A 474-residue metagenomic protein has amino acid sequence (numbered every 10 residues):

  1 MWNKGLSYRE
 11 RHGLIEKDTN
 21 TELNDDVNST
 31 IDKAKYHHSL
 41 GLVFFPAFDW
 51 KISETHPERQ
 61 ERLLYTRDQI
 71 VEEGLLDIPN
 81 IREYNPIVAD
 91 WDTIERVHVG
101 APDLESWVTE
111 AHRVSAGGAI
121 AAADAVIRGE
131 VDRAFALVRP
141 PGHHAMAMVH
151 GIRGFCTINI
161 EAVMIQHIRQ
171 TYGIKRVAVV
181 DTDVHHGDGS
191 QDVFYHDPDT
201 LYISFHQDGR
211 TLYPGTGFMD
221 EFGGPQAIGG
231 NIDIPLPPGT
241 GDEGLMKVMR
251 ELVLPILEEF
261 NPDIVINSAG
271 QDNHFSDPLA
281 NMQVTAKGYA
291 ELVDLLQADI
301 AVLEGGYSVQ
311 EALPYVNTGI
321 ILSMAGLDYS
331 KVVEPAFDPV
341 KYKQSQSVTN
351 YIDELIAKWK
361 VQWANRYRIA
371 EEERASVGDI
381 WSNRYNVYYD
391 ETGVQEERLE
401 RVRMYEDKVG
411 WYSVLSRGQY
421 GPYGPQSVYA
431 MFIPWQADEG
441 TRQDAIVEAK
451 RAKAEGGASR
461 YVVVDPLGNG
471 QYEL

Functional and structural regions predicted by a protein language model:
G5, H12-D92: N-terminal low-complexity, Ser/Thr- and acidic-residue-enriched intrinsically disordered segments
G5-Y8, G13, D18, D25-L42 (+1 more regions): A general "terminal functional-core" signal
